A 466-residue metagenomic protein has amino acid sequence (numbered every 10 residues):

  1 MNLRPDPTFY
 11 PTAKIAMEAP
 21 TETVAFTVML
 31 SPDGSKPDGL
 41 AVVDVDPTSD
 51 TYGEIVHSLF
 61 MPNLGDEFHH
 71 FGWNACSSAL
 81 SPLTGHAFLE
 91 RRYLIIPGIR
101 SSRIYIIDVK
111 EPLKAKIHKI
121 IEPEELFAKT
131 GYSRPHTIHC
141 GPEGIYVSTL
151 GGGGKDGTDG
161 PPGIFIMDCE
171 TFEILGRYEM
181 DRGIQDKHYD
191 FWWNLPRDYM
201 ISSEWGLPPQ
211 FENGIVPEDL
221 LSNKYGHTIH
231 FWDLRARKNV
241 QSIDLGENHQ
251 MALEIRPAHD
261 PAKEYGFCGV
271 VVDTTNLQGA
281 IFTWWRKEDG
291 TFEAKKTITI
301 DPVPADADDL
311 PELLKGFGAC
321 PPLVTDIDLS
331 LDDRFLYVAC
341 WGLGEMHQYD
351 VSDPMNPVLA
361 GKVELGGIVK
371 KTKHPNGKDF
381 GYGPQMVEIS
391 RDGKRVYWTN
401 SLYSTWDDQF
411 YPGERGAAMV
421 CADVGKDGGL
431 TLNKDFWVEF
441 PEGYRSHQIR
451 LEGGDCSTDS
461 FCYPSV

Functional and structural regions predicted by a protein language model:
N2-P5, A16-L89, I95-E122, G157-D159 (+1 more regions): Beta-propeller domains
N2-T21, E67-E90, G131-P142, W192-D198 (+5 more regions): Structural signature of eukaryotic scaffold interfaces centered on beta-propeller domains
K14, A19-P20, T27-G34, S81-R92 (+5 more regions): Short, conserved, GDST-rich strand-edge loop motifs in beta-rich repeat architectures
V42-T51, I106-K116, C169-F172, F231-K238 (+4 more regions): Short loop/turn segments immediately following beta-strands, especially the blade-tip and inter-blade linker loops
E54-A75, K119-G131, R177-D186, N239-L253 (+3 more regions): Surface-exposed loop and turn segments in beta-propeller and other repeat-based domains that flank or scaffold
D108-L195: Asp-box/WD-like beta-propeller blade repeats and closely related beta-sheet repeat scaffolds
D181-P354: Beta-propeller domains
